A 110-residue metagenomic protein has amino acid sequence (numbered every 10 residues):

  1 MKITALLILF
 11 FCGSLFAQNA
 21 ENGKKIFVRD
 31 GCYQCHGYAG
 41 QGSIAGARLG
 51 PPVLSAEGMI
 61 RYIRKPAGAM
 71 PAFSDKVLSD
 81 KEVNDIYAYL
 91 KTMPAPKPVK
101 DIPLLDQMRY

Functional and structural regions predicted by a protein language model:
Q18-E21, V28-D30, Y38, A72-Y110: Flexible coil segments in periplasmic/lumen-exposed cytochrome c-class electron-transfer proteins
K24-V28, Q34, Y38-A72, R109-Y110: Gly/Gly-Pro-rich "capping" loops immediately C-terminal to redox-active cysteine motifs in periplasmic/lumenal
